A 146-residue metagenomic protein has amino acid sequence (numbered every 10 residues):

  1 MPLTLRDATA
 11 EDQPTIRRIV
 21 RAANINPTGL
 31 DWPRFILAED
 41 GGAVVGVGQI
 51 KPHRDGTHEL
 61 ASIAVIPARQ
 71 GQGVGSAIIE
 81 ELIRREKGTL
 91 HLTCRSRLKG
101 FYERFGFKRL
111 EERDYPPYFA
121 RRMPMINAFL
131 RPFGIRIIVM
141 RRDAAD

Functional and structural regions predicted by a protein language model:
M1-P27, L37-E39, A43, R136-D146: Short amphipathic alpha-helix that is part of the acyltransferase structural core
D31-W32: Short, small/polar residue-rich loop motifs at catalytic or cofactor-binding pockets
L37, A43-P52, T57-A64: Conserved beta-strand in the GNAT
R69-E81: Conserved acetyl-CoA pyrophosphate-binding loop and the N-cap/start of the following alpha-helix in GNAT-like
R84-R97: Conserved GNAT acetyl-CoA-binding A-motif
S96-M123: Conserved active-site alpha-helix within GNAT-family acetyltransferase domains
Y115-D146: C-terminal "cap" of GNAT-fold acetyltransferases
